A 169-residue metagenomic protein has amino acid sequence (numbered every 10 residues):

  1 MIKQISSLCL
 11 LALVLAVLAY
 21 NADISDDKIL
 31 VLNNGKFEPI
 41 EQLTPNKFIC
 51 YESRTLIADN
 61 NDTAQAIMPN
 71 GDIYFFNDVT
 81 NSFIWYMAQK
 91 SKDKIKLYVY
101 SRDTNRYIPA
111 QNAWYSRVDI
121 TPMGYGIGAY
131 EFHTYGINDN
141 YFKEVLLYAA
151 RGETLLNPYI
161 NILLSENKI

Functional and structural regions predicted by a protein language model:
M1-F75, V79-I169: Intrinsically disordered, low-complexity linkers and terminal regions that flank or interleave Cys/His-based
